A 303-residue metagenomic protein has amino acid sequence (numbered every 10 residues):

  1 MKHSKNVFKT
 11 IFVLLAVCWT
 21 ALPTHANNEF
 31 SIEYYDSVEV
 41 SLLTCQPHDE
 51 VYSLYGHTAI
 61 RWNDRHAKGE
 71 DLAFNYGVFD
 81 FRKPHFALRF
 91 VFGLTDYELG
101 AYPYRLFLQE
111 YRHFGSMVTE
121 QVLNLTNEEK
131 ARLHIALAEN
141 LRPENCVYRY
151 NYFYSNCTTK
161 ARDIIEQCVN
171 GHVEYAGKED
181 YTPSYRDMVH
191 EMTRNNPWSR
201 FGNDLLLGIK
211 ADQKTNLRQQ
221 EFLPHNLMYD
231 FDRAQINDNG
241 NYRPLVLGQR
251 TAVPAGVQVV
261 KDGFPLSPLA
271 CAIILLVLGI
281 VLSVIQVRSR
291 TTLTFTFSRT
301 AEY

Functional and structural regions predicted by a protein language model:
M1-E29: Bacterial Sec-dependent N-terminal signal peptides
N27-E39: A eukaryotic "domain-start" boundary segment
N28-F30, H48, T292: Generic recognition of flexible, low-complexity loop/linker segments
I32, E50-Y52, T193-N195: A general structural signal for short secondary-structure junctions and capping/turn motifs
D36-S116: Glycine-rich catalytic cores of cysteine/serine-nucleophile enzymes that process amide/ester linkages in cell-envelope
H48-D49, S116-N124, P143-Y152: Second-shell loop/turn segments in exported
L125-A138: A structural motif
E139-Y303: Activation targets extended, charge/polar-rich intrinsically disordered C-terminal tails
